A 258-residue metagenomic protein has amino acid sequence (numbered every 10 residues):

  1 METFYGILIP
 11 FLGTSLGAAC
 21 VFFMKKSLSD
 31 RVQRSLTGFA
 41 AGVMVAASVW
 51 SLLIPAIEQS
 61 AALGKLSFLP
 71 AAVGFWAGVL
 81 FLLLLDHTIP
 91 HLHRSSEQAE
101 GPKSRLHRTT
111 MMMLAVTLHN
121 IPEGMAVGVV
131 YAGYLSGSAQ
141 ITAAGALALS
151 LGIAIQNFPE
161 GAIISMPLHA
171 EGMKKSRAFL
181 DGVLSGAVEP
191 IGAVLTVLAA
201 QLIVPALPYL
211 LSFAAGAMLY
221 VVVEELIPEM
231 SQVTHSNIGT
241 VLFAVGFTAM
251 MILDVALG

Functional and structural regions predicted by a protein language model:
M1-G258: Intrinsically disordered, metal-sensing/regulatory segments
